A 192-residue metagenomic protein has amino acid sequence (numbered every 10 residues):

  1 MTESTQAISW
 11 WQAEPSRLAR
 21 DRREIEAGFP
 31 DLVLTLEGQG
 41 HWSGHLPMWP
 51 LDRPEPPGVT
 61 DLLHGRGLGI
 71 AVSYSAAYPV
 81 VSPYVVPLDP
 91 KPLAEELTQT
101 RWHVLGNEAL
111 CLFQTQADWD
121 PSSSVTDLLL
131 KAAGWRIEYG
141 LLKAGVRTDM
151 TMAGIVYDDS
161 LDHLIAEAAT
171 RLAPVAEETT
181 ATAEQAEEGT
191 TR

Functional and structural regions predicted by a protein language model:
M1-G67, A77-R192: UBC/E2-like fold recognition across ubiquitin and ubiquitin-like conjugation systems, capturing catalytically active
